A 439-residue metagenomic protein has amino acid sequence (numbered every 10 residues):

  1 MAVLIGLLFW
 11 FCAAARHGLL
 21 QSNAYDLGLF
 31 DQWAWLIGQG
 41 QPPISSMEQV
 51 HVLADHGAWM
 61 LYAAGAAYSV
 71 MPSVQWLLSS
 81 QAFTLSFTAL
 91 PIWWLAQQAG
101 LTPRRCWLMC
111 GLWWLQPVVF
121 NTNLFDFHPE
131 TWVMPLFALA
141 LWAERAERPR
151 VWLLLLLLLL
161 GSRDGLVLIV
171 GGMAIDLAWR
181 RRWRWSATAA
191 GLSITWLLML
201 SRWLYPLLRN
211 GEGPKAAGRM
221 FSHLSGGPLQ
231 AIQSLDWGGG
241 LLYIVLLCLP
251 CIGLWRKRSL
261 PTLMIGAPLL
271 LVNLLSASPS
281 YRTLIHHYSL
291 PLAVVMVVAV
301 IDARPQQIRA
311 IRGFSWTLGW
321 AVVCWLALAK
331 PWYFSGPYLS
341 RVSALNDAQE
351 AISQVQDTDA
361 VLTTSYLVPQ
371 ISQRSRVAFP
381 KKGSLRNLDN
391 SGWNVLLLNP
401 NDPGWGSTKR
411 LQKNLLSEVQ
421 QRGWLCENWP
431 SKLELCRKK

Functional and structural regions predicted by a protein language model:
A2-V3, R104, A190-I194, P305-K330: Signature aromatic-anchored transmembrane alpha helix within multi-pass, membrane-resident enzymes that catalyze glycan
F11, L29-V52, W59-M60, E144: Extracytosolic helix-loop segments that constitute the early lumenal/periplasmic catalytic or substrate-binding loops
C12, S22, D26, W183-P268 (+1 more regions): Membrane-lumen/periplasm interface segments of specific transmembrane helices in polyprenyl phosphate-linked
Q75-G100, F120, L139: Transmembrane-helix motifs of polytopic, lipid-linked glycan transferases
Q98-G100, P129-W132, F137-V151, A178: Membrane-interface transmembrane helices that cradle and orient dolichyl/undecaprenyl
C106-P117, L156, L160: Short helix- or helix-capping micro-motifs that position conserved polar/aromatic residues at function-defining sites
T122-E130: Short acidic/glycine- and proline-prone juxtamembrane loop motifs at membrane-interface regions of multi-pass membrane
L263-I308: Hydrophobic/aromatic-rich transmembrane helices and adjacent perimembrane loops
